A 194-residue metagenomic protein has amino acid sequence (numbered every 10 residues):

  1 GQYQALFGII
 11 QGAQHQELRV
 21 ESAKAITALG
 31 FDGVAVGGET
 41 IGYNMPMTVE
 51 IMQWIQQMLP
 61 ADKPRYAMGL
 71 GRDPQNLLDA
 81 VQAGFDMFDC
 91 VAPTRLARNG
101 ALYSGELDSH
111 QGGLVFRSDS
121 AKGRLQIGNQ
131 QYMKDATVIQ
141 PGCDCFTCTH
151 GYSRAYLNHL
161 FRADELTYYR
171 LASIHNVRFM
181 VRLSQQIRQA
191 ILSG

Functional and structural regions predicted by a protein language model:
G1-Q4, K63-P64, I187-G194: Surface-exposed helix-capping loop/turn segments at secondary-structure junctions
Y3-I139: Glycine-rich phosphate/ribose-binding loops and adjacent secondary-structure elements that form binding surfaces
I139-S193: C-terminal extensions of enzymes
